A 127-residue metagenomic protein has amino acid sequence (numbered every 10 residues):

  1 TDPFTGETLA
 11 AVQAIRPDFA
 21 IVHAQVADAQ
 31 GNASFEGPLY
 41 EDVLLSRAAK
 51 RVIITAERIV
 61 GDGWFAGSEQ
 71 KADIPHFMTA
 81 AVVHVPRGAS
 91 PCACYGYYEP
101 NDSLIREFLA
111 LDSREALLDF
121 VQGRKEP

Functional and structural regions predicted by a protein language model:
T1-P127: Metallocofactor- and cofactor-centric catalytic cores in central/energy metabolism, strongly enriched
